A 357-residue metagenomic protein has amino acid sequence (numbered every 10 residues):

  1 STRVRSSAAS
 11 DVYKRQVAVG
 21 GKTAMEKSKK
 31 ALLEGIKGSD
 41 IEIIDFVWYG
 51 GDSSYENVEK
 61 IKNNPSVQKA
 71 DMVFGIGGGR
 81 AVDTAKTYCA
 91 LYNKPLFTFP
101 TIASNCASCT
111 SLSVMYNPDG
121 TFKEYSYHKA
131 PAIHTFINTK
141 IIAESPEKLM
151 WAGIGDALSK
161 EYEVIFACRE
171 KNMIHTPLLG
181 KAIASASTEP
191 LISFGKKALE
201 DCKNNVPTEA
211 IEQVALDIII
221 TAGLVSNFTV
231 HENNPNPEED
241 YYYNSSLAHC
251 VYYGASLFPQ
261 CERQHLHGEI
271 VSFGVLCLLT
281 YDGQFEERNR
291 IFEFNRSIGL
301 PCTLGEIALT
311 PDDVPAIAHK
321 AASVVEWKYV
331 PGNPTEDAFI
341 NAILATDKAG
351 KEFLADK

Functional and structural regions predicted by a protein language model:
T2-A9, Y13: Single conserved hydrophobic/aromatic residue that forms the stacking wall/gate of nucleotide- or nucleobase-binding
K14-L32: Generic N-terminal targeting/processing segments that precede catalytic cores or assembly contacts
K27-F97, K197-I211: N-terminal small/polar loop signature for handling phosphorylated ligands or for N-terminal nucleophile
K37-I41, S66, G120, K140-E144 (+9 more regions): Generic secondary-structure signature for well-ordered alpha-helical cores
A90-S187: A glycine/threonine-rich phosphate-anchoring loop and its flanking beta-alpha core in nucleotide/phosphate-binding
M173-F294: Active-site segments that bind and position negatively charged phosphate/pyrophosphate groups
Q284-K357: C-terminal charged capping/lid subdomain of soluble metabolic enzymes
